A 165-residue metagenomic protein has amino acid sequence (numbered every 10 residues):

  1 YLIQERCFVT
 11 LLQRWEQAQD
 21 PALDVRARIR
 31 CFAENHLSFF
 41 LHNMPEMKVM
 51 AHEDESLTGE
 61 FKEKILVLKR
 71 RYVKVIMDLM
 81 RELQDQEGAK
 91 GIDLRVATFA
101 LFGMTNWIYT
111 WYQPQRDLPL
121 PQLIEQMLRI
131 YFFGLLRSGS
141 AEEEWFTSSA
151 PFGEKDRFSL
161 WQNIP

Functional and structural regions predicted by a protein language model:
Y1-C7, M47-M50, L120: Amphipathic alpha-helical segments enriched in hydrophobic/aromatic and basic residues that form the DNA-contacting
Y1-E16, R30, E34: An amphipathic alpha-helix adjacent to DNA-recognition modules
R6-Q13, G59-D85, R95-F99, E125: Amphipathic alpha-helical packing segments from all-alpha helical-bundle domains
E16-H42, A97-L101: Hydrophobic alpha-helical connector segments
A18, E34-L41, A51-S56, I130-L135: Helix-loop "lid/cap" segments that line or gate small-molecule binding pockets
S38, K74-E82, F102-M104, T110 (+1 more regions): C-terminal peripheral helix-coil segments that are non-catalytic and often amphipathic
L41-E60, M77, T110, F146: Amphipathic alpha-helical segments used for helix-helix packing
